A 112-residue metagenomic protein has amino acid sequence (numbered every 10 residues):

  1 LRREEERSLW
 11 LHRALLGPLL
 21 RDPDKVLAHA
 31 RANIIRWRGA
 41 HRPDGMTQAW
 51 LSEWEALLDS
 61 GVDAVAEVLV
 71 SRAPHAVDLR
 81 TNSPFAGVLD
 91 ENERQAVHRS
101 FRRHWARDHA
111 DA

Functional and structural regions predicted by a protein language model:
L1-L57: The feature represents the first ordered module of a protein
L15, K25, T81, D111-A112: Low-complexity, compositionally biased segments
G45-E93: Amphipathic protein-protein interaction modules
N92-A112: Long, highly charged low-complexity segments enriched in Glu/Asp and Lys/Arg with interspersed Ser/Thr
